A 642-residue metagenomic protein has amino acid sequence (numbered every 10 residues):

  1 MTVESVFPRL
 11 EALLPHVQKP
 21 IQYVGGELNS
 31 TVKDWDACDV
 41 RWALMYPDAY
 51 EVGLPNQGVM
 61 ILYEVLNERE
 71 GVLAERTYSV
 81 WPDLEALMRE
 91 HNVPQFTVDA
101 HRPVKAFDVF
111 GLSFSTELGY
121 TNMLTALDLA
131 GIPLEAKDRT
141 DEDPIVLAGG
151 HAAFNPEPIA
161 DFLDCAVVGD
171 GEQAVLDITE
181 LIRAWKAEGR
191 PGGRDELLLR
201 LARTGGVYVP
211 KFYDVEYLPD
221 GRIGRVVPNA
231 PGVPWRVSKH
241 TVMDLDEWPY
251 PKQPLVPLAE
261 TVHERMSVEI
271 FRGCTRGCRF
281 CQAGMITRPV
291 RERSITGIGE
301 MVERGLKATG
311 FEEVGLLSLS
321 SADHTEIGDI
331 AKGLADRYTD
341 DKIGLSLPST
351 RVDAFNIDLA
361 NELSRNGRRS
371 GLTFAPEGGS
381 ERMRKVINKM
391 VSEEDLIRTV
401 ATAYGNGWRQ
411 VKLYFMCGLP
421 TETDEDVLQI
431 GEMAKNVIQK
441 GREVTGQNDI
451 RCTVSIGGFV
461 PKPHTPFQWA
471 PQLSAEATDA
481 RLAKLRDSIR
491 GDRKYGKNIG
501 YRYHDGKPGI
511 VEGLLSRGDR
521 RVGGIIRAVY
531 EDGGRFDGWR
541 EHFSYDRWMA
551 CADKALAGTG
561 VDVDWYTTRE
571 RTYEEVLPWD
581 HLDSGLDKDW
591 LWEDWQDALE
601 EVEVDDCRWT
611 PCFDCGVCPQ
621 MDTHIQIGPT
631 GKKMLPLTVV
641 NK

Functional and structural regions predicted by a protein language model:
M1-K19, R69, P619: Helix-enriched interaction subdomains in cytosolic or periplasmic regions, typified by TIR/SEFIR signaling/NADase cores
L13-A43, Y50-E51, P210, E216-S267 (+2 more regions): N-terminal [4Fe-4S]-dependent radical SAM core
L44-D48, L66, V256-R279, L306 (+3 more regions): N-terminal pre-triad scaffold of radical SAM enzymes
L44-M45, A49, L118, E303-G457 (+1 more regions): Conserved SAM/AdoMet-binding glycine-rich loop
S79-P228, Q447, P466-D519, I526-H542: Glycine-rich beta-alpha loop elements in corrinoid/cobalamin-binding modules across cobalamin-dependent enzymes
R200-P210, L319-H324, P348-A354, M416-L419 (+5 more regions): A glycine-rich phosphate-binding loop feature that marks nucleotide/adenosyl-phosphate handling sites
E260-T296, D614-T630: Canonical Radical SAM [4Fe-4S] cluster-binding loop centered on the CxxxCxxC motif and its immediate flanking residues
C281, R571-N641: Cysteine-cluster motifs in flexible loop/terminal segments that predominantly coordinate metals
